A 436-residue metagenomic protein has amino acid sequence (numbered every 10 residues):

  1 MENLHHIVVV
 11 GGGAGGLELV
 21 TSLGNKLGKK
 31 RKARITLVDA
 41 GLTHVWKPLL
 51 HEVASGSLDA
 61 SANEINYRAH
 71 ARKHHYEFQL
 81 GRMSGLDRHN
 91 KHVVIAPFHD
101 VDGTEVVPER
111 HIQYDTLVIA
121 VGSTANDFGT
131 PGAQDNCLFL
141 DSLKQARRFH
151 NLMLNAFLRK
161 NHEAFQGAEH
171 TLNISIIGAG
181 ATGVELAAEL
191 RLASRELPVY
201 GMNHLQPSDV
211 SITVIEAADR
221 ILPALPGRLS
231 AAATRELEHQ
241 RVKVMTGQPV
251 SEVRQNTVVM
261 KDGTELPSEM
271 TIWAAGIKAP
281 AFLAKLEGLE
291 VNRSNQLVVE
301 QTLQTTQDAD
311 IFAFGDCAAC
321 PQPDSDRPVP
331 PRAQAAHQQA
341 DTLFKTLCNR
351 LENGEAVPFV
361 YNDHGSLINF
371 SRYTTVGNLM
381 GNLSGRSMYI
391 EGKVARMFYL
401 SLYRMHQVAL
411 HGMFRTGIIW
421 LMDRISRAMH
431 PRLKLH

Functional and structural regions predicted by a protein language model:
M1-G85, A181-L225, I272: Beta1-alpha1 glycine-rich phosphate/pyrophosphate-binding loop at the start of Rossmann-like nucleotide-binding domains
M1-L4, F78-N173, I272: FAD-binding core/adjacent interface of flavoenzyme oxidoreductases
V10-G11, I119, I177: Conserved N-terminal Rossmann-fold NAD(P)-binding element of oxidoreductases
G15, G122-A125, A187, I277-A279 (+1 more regions): Short glycine-rich anion-binding loops that position phosphate/pyrophosphate groups of nucleotides and phosphorylated
K32, H74, F78-P97, R191-Q301 (+2 more regions): A Rossmann-like FAD-binding core segment of flavoenzymes
N136-A164, N256-V259, E265-M270, A274-Q338: FAD-site-proximal beta/loop scaffold in flavoenzymes
F149-P207: Rossmann-like NAD(P)H-binding beta-loop-alpha module
F344-H436: C-terminal, flexible cofactor-proximal segment of oxidoreductases
